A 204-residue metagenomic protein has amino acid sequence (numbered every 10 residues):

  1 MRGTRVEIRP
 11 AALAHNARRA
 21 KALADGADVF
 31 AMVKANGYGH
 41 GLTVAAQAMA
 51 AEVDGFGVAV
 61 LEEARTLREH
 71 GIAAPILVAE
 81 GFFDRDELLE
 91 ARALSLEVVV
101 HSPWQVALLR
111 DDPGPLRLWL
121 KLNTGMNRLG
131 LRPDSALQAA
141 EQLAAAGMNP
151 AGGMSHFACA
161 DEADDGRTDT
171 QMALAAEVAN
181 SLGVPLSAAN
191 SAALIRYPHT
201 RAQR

Functional and structural regions predicted by a protein language model:
M1, A35-A51, E90, L94 (+2 more regions): Active-site loop/helix belt of alpha/beta enzymes
M1-E97, P115: A charged N-terminal "starter" segment
A11, H15-R18, W104-A107, T170-A173: Short, contiguous clusters of charged residues that form electrostatic/catalytic patches at enzyme active sites, used
L61-E62, G81-D84, S102-V106, S191-L194: Short beta->alpha connector loops
